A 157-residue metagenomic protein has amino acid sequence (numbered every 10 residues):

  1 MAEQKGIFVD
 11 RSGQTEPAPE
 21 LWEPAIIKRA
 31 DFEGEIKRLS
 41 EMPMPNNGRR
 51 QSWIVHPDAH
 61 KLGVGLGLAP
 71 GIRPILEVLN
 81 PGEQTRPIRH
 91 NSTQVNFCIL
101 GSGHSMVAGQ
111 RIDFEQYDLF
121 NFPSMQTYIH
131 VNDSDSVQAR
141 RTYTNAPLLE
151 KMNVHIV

Functional and structural regions predicted by a protein language model:
M1-G71, I156-V157: A short, N-terminal "cap"/entry segment at the start of jelly-roll beta-barrel domains of the cupin/DSBH fold
I54-P57, I75-E77, N96, R141: Residues in well-ordered beta-strands of folded domains
K61-R73, N80-V95: A short beta-loop-beta micro-motif enriched in histidine and acidic residues
N80, V107, D113-S134, R140-N145: Conserved metal-binding segment of the jelly-roll/cupin
Q84-Q116, Q126: A short beta-strand-loop-beta hairpin characteristic of the jelly-roll/cupin
S134-D135, V154-H155: Short amphipathic alpha-helical segments
L148-N153: A short beta-to-alpha transition loop/helix N-cap that caps and shapes the active-site region
